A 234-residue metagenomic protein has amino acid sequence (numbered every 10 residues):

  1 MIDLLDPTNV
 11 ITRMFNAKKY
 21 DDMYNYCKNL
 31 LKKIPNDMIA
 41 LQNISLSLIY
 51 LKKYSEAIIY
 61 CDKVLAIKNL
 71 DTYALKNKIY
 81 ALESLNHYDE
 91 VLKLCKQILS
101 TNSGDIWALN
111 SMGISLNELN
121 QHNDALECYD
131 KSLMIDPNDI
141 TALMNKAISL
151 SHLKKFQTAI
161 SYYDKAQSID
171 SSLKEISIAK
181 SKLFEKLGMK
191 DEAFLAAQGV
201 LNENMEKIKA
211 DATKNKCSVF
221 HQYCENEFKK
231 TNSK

Functional and structural regions predicted by a protein language model:
M1-L4, E192-K234: Terminal, low-structured helical/coil segments at or just beyond the last alpha-helical repeat
T12-N16, I39-Y50, Y73-S84, W107-E118 (+2 more regions): Conserved alpha-helical positions within TPR/SEL1-like repeat arrays
L31-K32, L65, L99, L133 (+3 more regions): A conserved position within tetratricopeptide repeats
K165-K174, I178-I208: TPR/TPR-like (Sel1-like) alpha-helical repeat modules
